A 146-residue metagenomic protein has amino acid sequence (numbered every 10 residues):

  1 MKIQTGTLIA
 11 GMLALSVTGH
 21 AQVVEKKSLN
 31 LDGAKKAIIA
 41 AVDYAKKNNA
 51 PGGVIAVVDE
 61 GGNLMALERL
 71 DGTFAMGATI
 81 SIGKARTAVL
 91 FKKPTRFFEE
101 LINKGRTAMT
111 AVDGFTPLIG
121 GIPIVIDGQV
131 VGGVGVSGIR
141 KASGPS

Functional and structural regions predicted by a protein language model:
M1-G6: Positively charged n-region of N-terminal signal peptides that target proteins for export
T7-S16: Bacterial N-terminal signal peptides
A21-S146: Flexible, solvent-exposed loop/hinge segments and secondary-structure transition points
